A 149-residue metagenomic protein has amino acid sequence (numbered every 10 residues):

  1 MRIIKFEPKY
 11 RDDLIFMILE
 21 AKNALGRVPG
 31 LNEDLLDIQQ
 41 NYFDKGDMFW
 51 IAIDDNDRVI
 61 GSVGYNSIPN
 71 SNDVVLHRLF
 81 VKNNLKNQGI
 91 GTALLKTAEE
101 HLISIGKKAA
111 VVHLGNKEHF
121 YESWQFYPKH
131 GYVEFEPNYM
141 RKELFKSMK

Functional and structural regions predicted by a protein language model:
M1-R2: Extreme N-terminal starter segment of soluble prokaryotic enzymes
K5-H77, K82, L95, H101 (+1 more regions): Acetyl-CoA-dependent GNAT
G64, Q88, F126-K129, F145-K149: Accessory recognition modules or surfaces
I68-N70, V81-N84, K117-H119, S147: Short coil/turn motifs at secondary-structure junctions
V81, N87-E100, Q125, K129: Conserved acetyl-CoA-binding loop-helix of GNAT-fold acetyltransferases
K86, V111-S123, R141, F145: Conserved beta-strand-loop-alpha-helix junction that forms the acyl-donor binding cleft
T92, K108, N116-E136: Conserved active-site alpha-helix within GNAT-family acetyltransferase domains
L95, L102-G115: Conserved GNAT acetyl-CoA-binding A-motif
